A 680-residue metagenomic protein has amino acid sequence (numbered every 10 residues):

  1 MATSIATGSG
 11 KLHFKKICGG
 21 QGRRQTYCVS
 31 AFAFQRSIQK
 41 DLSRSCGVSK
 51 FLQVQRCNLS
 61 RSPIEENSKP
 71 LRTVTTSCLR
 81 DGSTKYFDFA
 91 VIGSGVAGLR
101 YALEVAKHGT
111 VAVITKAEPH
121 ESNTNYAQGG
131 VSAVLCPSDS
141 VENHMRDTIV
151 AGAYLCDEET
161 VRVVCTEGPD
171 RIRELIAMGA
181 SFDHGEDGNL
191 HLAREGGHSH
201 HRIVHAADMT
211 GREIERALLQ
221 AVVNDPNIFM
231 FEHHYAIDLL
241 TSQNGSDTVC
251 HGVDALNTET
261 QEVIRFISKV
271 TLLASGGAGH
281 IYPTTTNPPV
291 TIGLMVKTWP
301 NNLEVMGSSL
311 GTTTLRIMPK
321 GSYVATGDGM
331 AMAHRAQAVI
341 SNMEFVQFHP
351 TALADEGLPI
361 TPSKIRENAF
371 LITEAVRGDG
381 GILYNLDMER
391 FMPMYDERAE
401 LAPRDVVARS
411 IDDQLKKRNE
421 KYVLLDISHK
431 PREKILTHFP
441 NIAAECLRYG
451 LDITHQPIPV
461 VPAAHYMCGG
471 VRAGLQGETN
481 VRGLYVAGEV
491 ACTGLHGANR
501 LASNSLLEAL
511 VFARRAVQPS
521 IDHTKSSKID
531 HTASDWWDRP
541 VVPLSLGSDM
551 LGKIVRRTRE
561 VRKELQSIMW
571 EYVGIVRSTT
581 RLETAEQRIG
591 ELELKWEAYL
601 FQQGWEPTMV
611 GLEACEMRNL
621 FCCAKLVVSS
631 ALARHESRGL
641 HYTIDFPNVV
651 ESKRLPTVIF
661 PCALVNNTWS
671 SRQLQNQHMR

Functional and structural regions predicted by a protein language model:
A2-A6, C78, K85-F87, E118-H120 (+11 more regions): Glycine- and aromatic-enriched mobile tails/lids
A2-F89, K107-H108: Extreme N-terminal leader/targeting segments of oxidoreductases
D88-V113: N-terminal Rossmann-like FAD-binding beta1-loop-alpha1 element of flavoenzymes
A106-Q128: Glycine-rich FAD pyrophosphate-binding loop
E174-E262, I267, L353-A354, P362 (+1 more regions): Conserved redox-cofactor binding core of oxidoreductases
V270-K297, G311-F370, L401-A402, A502-R515: Glycine-rich loop(s) and the adjacent beta-strand/alpha-helix scaffold that form part
M332, A338-I458, L510, P519-S526: An anion/pyrophosphate-binding glycine-rich loop and adjacent beta-alpha core in soluble alpha-beta enzymes
